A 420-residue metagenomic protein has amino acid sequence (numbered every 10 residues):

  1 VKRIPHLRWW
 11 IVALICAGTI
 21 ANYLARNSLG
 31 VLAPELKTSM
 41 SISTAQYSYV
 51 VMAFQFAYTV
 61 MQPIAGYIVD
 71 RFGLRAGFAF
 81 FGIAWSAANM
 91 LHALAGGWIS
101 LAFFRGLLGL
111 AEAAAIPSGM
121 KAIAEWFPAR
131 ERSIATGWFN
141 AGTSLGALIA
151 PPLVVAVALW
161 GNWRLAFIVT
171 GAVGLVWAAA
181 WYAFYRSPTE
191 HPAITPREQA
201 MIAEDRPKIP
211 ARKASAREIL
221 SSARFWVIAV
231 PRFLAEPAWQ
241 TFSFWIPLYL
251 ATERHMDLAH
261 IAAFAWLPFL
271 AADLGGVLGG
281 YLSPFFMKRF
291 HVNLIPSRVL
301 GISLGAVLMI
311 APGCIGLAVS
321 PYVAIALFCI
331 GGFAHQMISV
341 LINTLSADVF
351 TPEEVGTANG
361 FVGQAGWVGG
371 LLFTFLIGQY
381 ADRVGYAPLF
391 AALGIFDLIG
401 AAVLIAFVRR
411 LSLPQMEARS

Functional and structural regions predicted by a protein language model:
W10-T44, A65, F242-P247: Extracytoplasmic
N27, Q55-P63, A147-L148, F269-D273 (+2 more regions): Residue-level signature of mid-helix packing/kink "hotspots" within the transmembrane helices of 12-pass Major
L29-G30, A223-G279, H335-N343: Extracytoplasmic gate region of multi-pass secondary transporters
S41, G73, L94-S100, P128 (+1 more regions): Helix-breaking motifs and short loop linkers at transmembrane-helix boundaries and internal kinks in secondary membrane
V60-I99: Conserved MFS/SLC helix-loop-helix module at the cytosolic interface between two early adjacent transmembrane helices
A76-M90, L294-G313, G394: Structural signature of the two symmetry-related core transmembrane helices
F104-S144: Cytoplasmic helix-loop-helix junction between adjacent transmembrane helices in 12-TM secondary transporters
F139-P192: Helix-loop-helix hairpin linking two adjacent transmembrane segments in secondary transporters
